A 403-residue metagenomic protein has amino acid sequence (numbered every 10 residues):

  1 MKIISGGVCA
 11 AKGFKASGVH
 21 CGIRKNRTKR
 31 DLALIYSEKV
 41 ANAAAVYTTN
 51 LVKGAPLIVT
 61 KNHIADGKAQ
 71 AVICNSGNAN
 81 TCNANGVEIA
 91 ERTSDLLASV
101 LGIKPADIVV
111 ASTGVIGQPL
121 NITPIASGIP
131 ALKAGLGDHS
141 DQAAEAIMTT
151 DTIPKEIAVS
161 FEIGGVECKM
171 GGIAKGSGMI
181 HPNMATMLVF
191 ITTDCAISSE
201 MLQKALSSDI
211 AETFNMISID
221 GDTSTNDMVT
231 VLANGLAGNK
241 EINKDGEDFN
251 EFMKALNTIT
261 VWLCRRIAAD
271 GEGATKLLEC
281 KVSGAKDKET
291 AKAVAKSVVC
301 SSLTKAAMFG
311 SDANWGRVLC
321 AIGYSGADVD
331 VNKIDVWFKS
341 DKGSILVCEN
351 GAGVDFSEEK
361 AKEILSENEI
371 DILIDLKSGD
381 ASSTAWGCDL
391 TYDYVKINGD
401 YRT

Functional and structural regions predicted by a protein language model:
M1-E88, R92-T403: A structural signal for small-residue-enriched, beta-sheet-centric alpha/beta enzyme cores and oligomeric scaffold folds
